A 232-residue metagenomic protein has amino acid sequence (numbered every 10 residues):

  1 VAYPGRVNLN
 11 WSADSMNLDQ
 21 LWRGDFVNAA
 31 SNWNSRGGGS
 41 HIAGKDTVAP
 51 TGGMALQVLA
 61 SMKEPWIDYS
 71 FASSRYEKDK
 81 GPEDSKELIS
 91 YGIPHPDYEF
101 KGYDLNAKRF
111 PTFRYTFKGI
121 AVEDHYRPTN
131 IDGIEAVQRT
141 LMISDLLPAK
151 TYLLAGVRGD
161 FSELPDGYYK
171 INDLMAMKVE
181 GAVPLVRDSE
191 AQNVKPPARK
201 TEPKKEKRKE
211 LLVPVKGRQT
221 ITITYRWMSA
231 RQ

Functional and structural regions predicted by a protein language model:
V1-Q138, L147-V183, A230-Q232: Beta-strand-rich N-terminal accessory domains
A107-R109, K207, G217-Q219: Ser/Thr- and Asn-enriched, surface-exposed coil loops between beta-strands
I131, V213-G217: Hydrophobic beta-strand core residues of beta-sandwich domains
I143-D145: Asparagine-centered strand-capping/turn motif at beta-strand->loop junctions
Y152-L153, L211-V213: Generic detection of short hydrophobic beta-strand segments and adjacent strand-loop junctions
S162-L211: Solvent-exposed beta-strand/loop surfaces of large extracellular or lumenal domains
R208-L212, R226-Q232: Structural recognition of alpha-helix starts/caps
K216-W227: Short Pro-Gly-centered flexible turn/kink motifs
